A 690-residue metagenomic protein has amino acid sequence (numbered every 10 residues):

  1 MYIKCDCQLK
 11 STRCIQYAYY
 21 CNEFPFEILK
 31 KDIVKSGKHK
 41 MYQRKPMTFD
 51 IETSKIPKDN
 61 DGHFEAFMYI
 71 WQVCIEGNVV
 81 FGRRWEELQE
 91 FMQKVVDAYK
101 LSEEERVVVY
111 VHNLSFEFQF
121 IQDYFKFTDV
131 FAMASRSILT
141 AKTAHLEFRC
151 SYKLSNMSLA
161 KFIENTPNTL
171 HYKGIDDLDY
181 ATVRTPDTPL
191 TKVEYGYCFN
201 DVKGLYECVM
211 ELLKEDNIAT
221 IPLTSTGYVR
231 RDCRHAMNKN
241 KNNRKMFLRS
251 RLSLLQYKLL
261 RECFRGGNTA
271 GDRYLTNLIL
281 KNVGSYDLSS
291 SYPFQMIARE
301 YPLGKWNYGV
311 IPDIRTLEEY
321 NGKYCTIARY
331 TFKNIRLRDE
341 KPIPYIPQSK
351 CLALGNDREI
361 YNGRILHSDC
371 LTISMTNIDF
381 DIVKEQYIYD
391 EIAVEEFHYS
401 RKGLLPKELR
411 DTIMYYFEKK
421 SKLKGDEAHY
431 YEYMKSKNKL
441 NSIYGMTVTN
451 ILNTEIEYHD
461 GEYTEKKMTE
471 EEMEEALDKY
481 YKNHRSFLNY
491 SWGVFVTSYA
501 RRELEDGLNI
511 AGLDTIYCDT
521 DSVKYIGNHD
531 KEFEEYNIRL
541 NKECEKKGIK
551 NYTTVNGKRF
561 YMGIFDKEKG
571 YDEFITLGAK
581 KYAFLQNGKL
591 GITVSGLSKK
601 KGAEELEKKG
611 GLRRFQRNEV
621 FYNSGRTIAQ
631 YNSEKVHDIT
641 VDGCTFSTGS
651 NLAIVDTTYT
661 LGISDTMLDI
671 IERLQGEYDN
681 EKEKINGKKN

Functional and structural regions predicted by a protein language model:
M1-M47, I51: N-terminal accessory regions of nucleic-acid-interacting proteins
P46-T48, P57, D61-H112, F118-N690: Conserved acidic
S54: Conserved Rossmann-like nucleotide-cofactor binding loop
